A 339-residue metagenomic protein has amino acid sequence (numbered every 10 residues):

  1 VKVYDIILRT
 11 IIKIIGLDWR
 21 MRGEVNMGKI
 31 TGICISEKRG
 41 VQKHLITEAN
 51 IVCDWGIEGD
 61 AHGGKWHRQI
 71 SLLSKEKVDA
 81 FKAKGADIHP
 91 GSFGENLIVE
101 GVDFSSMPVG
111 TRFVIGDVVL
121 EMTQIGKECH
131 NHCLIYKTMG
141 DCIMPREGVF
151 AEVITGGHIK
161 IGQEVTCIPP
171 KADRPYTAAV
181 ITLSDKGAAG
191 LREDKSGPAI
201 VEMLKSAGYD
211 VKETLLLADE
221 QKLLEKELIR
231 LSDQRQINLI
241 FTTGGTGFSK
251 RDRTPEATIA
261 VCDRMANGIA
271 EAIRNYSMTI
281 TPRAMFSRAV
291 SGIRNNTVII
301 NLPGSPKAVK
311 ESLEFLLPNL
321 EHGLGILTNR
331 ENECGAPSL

Functional and structural regions predicted by a protein language model:
K2-I6: Extreme N-terminal basic, low-complexity initiation segments that serve as generic localization/processing leaders
G23-R174: Metal-cofactor-dependent catalytic cores
K160-L339: Non-catalytic beta/alpha edge segments that cap or flank active sites
